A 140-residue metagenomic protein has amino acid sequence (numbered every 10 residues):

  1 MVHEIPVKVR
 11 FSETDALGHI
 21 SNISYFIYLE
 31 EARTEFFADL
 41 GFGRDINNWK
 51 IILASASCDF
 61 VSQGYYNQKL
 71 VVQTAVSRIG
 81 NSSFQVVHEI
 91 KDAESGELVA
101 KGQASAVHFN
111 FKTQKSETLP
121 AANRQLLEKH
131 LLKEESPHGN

Functional and structural regions predicted by a protein language model:
M1-S55, N110-N140: Hot-dog-fold acyl-thioester-processing enzymes
F36-F84, V99: Hydrophobic beta-strand-centered segment that forms part of the acyl-chain substrate-binding groove
V61, E89-A93: Core beta-strand residues in small-molecule sensory/regulatory alpha/beta domains
R78, D92, V107-H108: PAS-family sensory domains and close relatives that share small-molecule sensor folds
V87, S105: Conserved beta-strand and immediately adjacent loop positions that scaffold enzyme active sites
E94-G96, K112: Solvent-exposed strand-loop boundary residues in beta-sheet-rich modules
G102-A104, P120: Short hydrophobic alpha-helix segments
